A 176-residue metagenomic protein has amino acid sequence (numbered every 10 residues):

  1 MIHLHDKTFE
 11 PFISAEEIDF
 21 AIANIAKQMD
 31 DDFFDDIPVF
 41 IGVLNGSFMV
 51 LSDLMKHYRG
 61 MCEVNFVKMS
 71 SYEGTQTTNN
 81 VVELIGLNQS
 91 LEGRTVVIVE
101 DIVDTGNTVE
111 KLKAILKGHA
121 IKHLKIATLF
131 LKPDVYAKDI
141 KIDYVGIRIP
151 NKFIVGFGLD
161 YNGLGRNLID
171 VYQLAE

Functional and structural regions predicted by a protein language model:
M1-E176: PRPP-associated nucleotide enzymes
